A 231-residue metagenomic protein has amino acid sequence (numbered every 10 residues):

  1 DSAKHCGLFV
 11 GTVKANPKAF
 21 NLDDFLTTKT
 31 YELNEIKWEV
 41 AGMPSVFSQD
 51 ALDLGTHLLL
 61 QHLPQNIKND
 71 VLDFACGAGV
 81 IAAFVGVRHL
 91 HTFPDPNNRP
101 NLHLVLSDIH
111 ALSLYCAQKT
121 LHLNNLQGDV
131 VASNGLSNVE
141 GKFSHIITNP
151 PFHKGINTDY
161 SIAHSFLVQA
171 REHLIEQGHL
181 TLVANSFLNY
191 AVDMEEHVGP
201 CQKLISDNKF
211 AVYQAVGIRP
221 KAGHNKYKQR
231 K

Functional and structural regions predicted by a protein language model:
D1-K4, A41-M43, P200-N208: Conserved S-adenosyl-L-methionine
K4-K68: SAM-dependent Rossmann-like transferase core, predominantly class I methyltransferases with a strong bias toward
G7-T28, S206-K231: Core SAM-dependent methyltransferase catalytic element
L54-T148: Conserved SAM/SAH cofactor-binding pocket of Class I
H145-N157: A short SAM/SAH-binding and catalytic strip from SAM-dependent methyltransferases
H164-E176: A short glycine-rich, Lys/Arg-flanked "PGG" loop and its adjoining helix->strand segment in the class I
Q177-A184: Conserved beta-strand signature within the Rossmann-like core of class I S-adenosyl-L-methionine
N185-V198: Conserved class I S-adenosyl-L-methionine
